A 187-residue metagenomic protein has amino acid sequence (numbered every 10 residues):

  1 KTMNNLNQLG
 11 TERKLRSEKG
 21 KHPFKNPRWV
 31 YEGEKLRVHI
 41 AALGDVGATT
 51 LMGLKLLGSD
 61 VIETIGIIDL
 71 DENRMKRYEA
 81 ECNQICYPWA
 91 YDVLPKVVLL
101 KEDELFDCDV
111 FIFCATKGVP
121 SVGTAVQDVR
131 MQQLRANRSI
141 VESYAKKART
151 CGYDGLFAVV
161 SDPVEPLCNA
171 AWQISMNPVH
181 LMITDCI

Functional and structural regions predicted by a protein language model:
K1-K35: Glycine/serine-rich phosphate-binding loop and adjoining beta1-alpha1 elements at the start of nucleotide-handling
T11-H22, T64, I68-C108: Conserved N-terminal Rossmann-fold NAD(P) cofactor-binding segment
R37-V38, F157: Conserved hydrophobic helix-helix packing surfaces used for dimerization/oligomerization
L43-G44: Glycine-rich Rossmann-fold phosphate-binding loop(s) that bind the pyrophosphate of adenine dinucleotide cofactors
G47-A48: N-terminal Rossmann-fold NAD(P) dinucleotide-binding loop
L54: Aromatic pocket-lining residues of Rossmann-like dinucleotide-binding sites
Y91-L156: Rossmann-like NAD(P)-binding element
L156-I187: Rossmann-like dinucleotide-binding core of oxidoreductases
